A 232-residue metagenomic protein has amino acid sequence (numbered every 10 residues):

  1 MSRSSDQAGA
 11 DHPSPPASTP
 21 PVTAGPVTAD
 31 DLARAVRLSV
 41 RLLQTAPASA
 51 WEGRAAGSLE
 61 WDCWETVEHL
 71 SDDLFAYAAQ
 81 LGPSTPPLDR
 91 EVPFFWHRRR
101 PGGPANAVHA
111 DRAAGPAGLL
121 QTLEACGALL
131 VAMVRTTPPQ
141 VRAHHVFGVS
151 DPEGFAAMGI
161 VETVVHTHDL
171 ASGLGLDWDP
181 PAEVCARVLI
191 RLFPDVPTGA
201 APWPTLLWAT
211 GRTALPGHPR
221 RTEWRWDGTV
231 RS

Functional and structural regions predicted by a protein language model:
S2-R41, T45-D62, A76-R98, G103-P104 (+1 more regions): Structured surface interface patches that mediate subunit assembly and partner/cofactor docking
L70: Glycine-rich loop at the start of a catalytic domain that most often binds anionic cofactors/ligands
A107-V108: Penicillin-binding protein/beta-lactamase superfamily catalytic region
D111: Glycine- and acidic-residue-rich catalytic/RNA-contacting loop of pseudouridine synthases
